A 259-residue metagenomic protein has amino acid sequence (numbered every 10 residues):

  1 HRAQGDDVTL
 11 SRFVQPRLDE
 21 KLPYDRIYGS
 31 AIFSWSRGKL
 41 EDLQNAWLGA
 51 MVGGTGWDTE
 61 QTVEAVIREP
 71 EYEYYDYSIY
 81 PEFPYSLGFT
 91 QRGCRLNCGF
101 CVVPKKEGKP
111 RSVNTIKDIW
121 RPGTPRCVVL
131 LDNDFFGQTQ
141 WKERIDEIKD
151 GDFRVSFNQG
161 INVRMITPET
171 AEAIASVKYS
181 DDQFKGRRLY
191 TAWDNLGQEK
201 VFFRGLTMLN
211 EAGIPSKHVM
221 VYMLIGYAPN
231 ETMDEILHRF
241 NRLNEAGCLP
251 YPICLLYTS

Functional and structural regions predicted by a protein language model:
H1-L87: Glycine-rich beta-alpha loop elements in corrinoid/cobalamin-binding modules across cobalamin-dependent enzymes
R2, K149, N210, N241-N244: Anion (oxyanion) recognition and catalysis
Q4, P81-P122: Canonical Radical SAM [4Fe-4S] cluster-binding loop centered on the CxxxCxxC motif and its immediate flanking residues
L10-V14, M223, C254: Residue-level recognition of beta-strand->loop/alpha-helix junctions
Y28-I32, V102-G205, S216-G226, L249-I253: Core AdoMet radical
S36-G38, D58-T62, L96-F100, E107-K109 (+2 more regions): Short catalytic/ligand-binding loop motif for oxyanion handling, primarily in non-cytosolic enzymes, centered on
N230-R242: Catalytic cores of alpha/beta
Y257-T258: Conserved small/polar residues in nucleotide/adenosyl-binding loops
